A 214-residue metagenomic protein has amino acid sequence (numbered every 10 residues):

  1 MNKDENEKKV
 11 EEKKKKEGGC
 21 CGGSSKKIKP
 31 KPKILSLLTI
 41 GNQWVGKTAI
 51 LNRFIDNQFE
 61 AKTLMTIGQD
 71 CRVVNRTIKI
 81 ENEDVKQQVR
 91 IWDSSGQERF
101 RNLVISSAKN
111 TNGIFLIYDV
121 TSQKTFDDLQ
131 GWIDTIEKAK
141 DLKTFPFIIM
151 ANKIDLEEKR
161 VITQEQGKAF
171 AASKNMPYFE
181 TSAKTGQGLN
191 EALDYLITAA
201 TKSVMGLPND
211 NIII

Functional and structural regions predicted by a protein language model:
M1-I214: TRAFAC-class small GTPase G-domain
